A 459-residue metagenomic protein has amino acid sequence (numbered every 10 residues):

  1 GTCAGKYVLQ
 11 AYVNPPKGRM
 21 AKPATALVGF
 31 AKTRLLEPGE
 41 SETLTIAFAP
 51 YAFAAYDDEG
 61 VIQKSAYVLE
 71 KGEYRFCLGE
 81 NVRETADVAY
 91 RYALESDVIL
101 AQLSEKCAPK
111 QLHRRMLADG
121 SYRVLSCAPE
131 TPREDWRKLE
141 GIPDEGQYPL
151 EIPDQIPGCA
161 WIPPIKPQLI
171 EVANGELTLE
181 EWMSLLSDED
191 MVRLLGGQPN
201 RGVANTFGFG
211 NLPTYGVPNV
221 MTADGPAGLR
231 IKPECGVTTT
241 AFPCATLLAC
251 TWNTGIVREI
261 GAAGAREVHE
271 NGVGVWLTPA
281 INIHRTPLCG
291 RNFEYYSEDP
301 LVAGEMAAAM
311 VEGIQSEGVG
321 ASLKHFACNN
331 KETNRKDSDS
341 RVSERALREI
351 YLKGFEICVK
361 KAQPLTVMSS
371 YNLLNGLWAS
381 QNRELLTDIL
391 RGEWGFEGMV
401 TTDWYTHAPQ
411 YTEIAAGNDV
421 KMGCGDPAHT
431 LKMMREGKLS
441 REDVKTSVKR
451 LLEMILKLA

Functional and structural regions predicted by a protein language model:
G1-E84, E105-A459: Glycoside hydrolase catalytic-domain context in secreted enzymes
E84-C107: Short beta-strand elements
